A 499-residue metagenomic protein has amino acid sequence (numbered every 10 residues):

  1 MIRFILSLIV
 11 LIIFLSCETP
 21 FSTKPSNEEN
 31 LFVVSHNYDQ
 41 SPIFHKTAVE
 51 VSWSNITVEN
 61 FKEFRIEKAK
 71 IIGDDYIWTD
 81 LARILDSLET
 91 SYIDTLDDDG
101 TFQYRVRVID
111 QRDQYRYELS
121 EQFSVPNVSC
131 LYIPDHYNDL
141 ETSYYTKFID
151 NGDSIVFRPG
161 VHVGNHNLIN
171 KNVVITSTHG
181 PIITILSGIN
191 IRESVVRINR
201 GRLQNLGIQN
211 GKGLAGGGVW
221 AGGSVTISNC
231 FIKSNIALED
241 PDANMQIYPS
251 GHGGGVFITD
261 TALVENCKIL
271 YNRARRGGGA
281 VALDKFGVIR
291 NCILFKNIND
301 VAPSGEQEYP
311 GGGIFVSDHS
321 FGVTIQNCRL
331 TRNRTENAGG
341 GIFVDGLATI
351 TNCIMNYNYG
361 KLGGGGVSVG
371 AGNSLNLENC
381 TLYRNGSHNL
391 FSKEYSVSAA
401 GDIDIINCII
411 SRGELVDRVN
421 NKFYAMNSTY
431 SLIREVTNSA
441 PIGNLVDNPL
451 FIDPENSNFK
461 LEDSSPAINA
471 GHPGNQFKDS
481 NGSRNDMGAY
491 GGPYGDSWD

Functional and structural regions predicted by a protein language model:
T19-N60, D113-V128: Pro/Thr/Ser/Gly-rich low-complexity, intrinsically disordered linker/stalk tracts
I56-Y76: Solvent-exposed loop/turn segments flanking beta-strands in beta-repeat/beta-sandwich domains
L88-Y92: Short S/T/G- and acidic-enriched coil/turn segments that sit immediately N-terminal to beta-strands in beta-sandwich
D94-R112: Beta-strand-rich modules
D135-Y144, G152-V174, G180-P181, N420-N421: N-terminal extracellular ligand-recognition/capping segment immediately after the signal peptide
G164-N172, N205, V219-A221, T226-N229 (+5 more regions): Predominantly extracellular beta-rich ligand-binding scaffolds that present long acidic/polar faces for carbohydrate
N172-L214, S234-I236, I298, L445-P454: Right-handed parallel beta-helix/beta-spiral solenoid domain characteristic of secreted/periplasmic
P441-D496: C-terminal accessory segments
